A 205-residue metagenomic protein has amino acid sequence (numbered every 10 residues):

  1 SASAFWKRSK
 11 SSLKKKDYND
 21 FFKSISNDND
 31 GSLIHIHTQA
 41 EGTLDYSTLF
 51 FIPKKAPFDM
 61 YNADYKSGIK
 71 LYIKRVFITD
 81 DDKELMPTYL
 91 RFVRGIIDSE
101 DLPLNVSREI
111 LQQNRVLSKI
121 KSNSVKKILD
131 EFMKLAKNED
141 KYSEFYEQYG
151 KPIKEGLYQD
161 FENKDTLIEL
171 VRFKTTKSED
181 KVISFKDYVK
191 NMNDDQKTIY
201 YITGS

Functional and structural regions predicted by a protein language model:
S1-S205: Conserved GHKL (Bergerat-fold) ATPase module
